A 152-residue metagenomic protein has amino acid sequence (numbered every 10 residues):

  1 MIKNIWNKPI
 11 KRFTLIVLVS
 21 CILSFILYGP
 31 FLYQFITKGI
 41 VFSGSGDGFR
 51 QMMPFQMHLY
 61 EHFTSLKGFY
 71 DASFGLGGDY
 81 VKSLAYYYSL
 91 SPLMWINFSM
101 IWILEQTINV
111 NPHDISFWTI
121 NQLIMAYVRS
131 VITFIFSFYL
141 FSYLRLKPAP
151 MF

Functional and structural regions predicted by a protein language model:
M1-Q34: Start-transfer (signal-anchor) and selected internal transmembrane alpha helices of multi-pass inner/ER membrane
I10-K11, H113-F117, L144-P148: Membrane-interfacial loop-to-helix junctions in multi-pass inner-membrane proteins
L18, Y127, F134, A149-M151: Hydrophobic transmembrane helix bundles of membrane-integrated enzymes that assemble and modify cell-envelope
S24-F134: Membrane-interface coil-to-helix junctions
S137-F152: Transmembrane-helix signature of polytopic, membrane-embedded enzymes that assemble or transfer cell-envelope glycans
